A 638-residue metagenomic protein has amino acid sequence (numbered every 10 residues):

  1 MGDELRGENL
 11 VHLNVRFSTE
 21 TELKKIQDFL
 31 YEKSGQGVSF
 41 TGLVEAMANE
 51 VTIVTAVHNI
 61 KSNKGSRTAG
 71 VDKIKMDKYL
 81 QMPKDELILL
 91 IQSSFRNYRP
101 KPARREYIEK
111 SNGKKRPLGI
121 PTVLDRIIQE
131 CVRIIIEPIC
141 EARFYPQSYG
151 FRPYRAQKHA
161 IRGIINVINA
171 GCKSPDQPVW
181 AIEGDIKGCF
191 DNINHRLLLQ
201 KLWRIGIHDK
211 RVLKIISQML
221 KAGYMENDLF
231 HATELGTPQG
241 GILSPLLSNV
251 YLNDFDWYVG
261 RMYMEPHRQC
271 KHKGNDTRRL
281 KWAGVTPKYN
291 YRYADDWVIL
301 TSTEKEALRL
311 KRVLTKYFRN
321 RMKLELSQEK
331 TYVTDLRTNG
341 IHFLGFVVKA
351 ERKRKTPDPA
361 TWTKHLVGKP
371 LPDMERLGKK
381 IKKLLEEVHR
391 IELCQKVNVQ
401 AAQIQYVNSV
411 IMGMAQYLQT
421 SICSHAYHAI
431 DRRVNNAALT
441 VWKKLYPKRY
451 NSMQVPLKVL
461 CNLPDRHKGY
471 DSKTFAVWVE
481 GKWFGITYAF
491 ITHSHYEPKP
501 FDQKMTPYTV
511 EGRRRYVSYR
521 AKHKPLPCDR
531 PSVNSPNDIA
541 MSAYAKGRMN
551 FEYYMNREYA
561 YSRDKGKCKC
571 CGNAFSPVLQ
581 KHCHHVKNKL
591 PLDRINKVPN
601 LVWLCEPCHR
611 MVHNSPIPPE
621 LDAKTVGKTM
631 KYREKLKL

Functional and structural regions predicted by a protein language model:
M1-L638: Non-catalytic terminal/accessory segments
